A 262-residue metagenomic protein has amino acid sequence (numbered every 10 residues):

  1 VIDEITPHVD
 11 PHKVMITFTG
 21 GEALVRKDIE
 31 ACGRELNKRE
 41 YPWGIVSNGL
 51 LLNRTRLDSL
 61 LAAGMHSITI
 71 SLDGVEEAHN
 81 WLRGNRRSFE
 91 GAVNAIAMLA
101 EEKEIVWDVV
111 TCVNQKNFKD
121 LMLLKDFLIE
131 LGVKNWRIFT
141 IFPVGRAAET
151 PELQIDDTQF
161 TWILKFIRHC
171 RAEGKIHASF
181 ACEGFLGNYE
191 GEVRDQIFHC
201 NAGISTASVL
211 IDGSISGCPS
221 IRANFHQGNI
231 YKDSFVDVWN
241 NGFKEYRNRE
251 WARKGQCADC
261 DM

Functional and structural regions predicted by a protein language model:
V1-S67, I155: Conserved alpha-helical substructure of the radical SAM core
D3, E30, E90-V93, M122 (+4 more regions): Generic alpha-helical structural signal
H12-I16, W107, K254: Residue-level recognition of the N-termini of beta-strands and the immediately preceding loop/turn
G21, A181, M262: Short, solvent-exposed turn/loop segments enriched in Gly/Ser/Thr/Pro and often Arg
A23, L50-L52, V113, I141 (+1 more regions): Hydrophobic pocket-lining residues within nucleotide cofactor-binding pockets
R26, E30, N53-T55, F118-M122 (+2 more regions): Structural motif corresponding to alpha-helix initiation and N-cap regions
D58, A62-S216, S220-H226: Radical SAM enzyme [4Fe-4S]-AdoMet core and its adjacent flexible, acidic and glycine-rich loops/tails across
R194-I197, I221-M262: Membrane-interface junctions of multi-pass transporters
